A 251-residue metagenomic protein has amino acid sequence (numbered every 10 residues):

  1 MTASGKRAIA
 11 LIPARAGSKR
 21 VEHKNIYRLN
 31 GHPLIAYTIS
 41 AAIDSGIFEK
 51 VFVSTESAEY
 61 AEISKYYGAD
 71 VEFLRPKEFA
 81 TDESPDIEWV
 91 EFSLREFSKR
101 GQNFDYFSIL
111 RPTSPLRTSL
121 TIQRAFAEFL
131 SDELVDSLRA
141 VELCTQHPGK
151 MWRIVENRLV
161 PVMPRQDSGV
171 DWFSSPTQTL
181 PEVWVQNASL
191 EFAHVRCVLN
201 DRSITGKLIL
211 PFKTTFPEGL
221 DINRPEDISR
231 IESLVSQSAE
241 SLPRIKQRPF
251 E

Functional and structural regions predicted by a protein language model:
M1-E22: N-terminal nucleotide-binding beta1-loop-alpha1 segment
A3, P181-E251: Conserved alpha/beta core of the MobA/IspD/sugar-nucleotide pyrophosphorylase nucleotidyltransferase superfamily
A8-I9, E49, D70, D105 (+1 more regions): Conserved acidic residues
Y27-R28, V53, I109, L220: Conserved SAM-binding loop
L34-K50, I63: A short, N-terminal amphipathic alpha-helix
I47-F52, D136, P217-G219: Short active-site oxyanion
E59-S108, R117-R124: Short phosphate-binding loop-to-helix
E88, P115-L208, K213-T214: Conserved core of the sugar-phosphate nucleotidyltransferase
